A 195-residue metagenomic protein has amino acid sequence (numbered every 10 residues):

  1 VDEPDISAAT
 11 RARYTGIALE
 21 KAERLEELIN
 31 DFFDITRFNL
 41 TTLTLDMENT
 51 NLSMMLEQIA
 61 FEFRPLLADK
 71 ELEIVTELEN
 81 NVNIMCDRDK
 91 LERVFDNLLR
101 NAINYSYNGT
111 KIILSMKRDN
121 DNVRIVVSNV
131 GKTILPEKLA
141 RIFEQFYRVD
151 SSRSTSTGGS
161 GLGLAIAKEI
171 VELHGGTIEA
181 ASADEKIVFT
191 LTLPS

Functional and structural regions predicted by a protein language model:
E20-L25: Short alpha-helical segment of the dimerization/phosphotransfer core of two-component systems
D46-N49, A68, E73-N83: Conserved catalytic submotifs in the C-terminal HATPase_c
A102-I103: Short helix-loop "hinge" at the ATP-lid/N-box region of the Bergerat-fold HATPase_c
G109-D121: Short beta-strand/loop element within the Bergerat-fold HATPase_c
I134-R148: Short conserved segment of the HATPase_c
G158, G163, A167: Short alpha-helical Gxxx[C/S/T] motif in the catalytic ATP-binding
G175-G176: Conserved glycine-rich
